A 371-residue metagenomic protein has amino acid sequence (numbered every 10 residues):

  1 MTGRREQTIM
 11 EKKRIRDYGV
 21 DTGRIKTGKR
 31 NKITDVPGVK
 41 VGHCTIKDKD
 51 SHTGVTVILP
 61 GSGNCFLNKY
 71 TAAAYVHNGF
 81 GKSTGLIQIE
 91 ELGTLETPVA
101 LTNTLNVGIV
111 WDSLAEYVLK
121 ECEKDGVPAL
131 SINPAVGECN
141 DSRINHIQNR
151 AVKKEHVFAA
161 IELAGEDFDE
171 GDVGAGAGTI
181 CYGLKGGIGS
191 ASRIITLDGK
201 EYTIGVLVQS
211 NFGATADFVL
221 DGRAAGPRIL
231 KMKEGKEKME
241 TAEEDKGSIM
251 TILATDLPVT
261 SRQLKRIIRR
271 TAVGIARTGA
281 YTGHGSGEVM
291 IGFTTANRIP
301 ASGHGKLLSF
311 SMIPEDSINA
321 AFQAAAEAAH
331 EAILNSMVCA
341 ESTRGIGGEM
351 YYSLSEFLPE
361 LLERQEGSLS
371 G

Functional and structural regions predicted by a protein language model:
M1-I9: N-terminal amphipathic/basic-hydrophobic helices that include classical n-h-c signal peptides and signal-anchor
T8-G371: Alpha/propeptide regions of enzymes that mature by internal proteolysis
